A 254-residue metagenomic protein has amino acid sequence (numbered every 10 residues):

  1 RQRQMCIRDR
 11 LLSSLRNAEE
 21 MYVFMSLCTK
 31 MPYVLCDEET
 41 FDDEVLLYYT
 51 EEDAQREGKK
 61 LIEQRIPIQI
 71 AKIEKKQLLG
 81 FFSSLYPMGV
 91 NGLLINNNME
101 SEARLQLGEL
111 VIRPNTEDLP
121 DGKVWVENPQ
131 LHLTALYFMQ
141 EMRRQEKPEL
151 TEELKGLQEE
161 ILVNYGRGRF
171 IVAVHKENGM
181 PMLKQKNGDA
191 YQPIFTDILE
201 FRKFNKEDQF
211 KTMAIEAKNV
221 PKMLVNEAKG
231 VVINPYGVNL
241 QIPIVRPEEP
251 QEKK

Functional and structural regions predicted by a protein language model:
Q2-I7: Short, small-residue-biased leader/transition segments that mark boundaries at the very start of proteins
R8-A18, C28: N-terminal basic/disordered segments at the start of proteins
E19-T40, R56: Short aromatic-glycine-(Arg/Gly/Cys) micro-motifs in beta-strand/loop hairpins
F24, L93-I95, I171: Fold-core signature of tandem repeat domains
D37-E44, E52-P114, M182-Q192, I198-P250: ADP-ribosyltransferase catalytic core
Y48: Conserved phosphate/oxyanion-binding catalytic-loop motifs
L85-E160, P250-K253: Surface-exposed beta-loop interaction hotspot
E153-A173: Extended, Lys/Arg-enriched charged tracts that mediate electrostatic binding to polyanionic substrates
